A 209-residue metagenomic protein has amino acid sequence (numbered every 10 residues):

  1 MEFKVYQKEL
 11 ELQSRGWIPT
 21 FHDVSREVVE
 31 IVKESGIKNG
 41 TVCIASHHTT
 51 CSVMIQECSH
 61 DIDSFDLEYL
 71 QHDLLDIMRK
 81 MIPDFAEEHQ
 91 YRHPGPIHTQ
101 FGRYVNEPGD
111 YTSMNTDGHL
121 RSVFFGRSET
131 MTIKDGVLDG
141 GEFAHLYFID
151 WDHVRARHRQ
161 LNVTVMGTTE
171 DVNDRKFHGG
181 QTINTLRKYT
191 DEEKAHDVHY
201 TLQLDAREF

Functional and structural regions predicted by a protein language model:
M1-F209: Active-site histidine-anchored catalytic micro-motif
